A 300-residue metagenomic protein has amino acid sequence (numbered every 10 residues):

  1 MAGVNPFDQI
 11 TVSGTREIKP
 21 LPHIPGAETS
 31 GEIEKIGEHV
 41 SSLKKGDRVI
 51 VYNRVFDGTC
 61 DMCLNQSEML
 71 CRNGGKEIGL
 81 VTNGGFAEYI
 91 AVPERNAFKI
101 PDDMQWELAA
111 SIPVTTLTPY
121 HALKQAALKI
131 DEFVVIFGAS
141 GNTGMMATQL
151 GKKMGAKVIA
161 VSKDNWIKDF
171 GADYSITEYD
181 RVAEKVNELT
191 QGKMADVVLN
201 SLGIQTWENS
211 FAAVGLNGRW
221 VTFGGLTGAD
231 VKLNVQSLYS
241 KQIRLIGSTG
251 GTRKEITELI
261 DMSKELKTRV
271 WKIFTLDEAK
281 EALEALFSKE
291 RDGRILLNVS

Functional and structural regions predicted by a protein language model:
M1-G3, S13-L64, V81, P101-M104: Glycine-rich beta-strand-centered segment in the early N-terminal region that forms part of a ligand/cofactor-binding
D57-G138: NAD(P)H dinucleotide-binding glycine-rich loop of Rossmann-like/cofactor-binding domains, especially the beta1-alpha1
M104-D180: Mid-domain Rossmann-like dinucleotide-binding core that forms the NAD(H)/NADP(H) cofactor-binding site
K157-I159, D169-R244: Glycine-rich cofactor phosphate-binding loops and adjacent beta1-alpha1 units of small-molecule cofactor enzyme domains
D164, L226, G251: Residues in the short beta-alpha loop(s) of Rossmann-like NAD(P)-binding domains
E208, R253-S300: C-terminal hydrophobic helical "lid"/dimerization subdomain of Rossmann-like NAD(P)H-dependent oxidoreductases
L216-V221, K232-K272: Rossmann-fold dehydrogenase core element
